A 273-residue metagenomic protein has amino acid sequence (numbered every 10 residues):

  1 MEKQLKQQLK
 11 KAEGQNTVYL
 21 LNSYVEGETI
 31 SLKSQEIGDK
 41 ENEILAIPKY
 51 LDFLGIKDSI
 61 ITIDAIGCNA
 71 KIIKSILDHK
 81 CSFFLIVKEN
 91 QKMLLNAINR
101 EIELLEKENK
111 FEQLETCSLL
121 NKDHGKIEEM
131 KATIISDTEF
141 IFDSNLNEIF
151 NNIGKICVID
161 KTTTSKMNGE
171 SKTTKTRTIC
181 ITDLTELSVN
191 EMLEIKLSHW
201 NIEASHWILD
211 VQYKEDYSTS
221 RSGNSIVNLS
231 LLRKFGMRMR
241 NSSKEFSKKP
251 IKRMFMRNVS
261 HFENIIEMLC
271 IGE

Functional and structural regions predicted by a protein language model:
M1, E203, L232: A residue-level signal for conserved active-site and pocket-lining positions in enzyme catalytic cores
E2-K71, H79, F246, N258: Conserved, well-structured functional cores that handle cations and Mg-NTP chemistry
D52, E103, K107, M237-E245: Generic secondary-structure signature for well-ordered alpha-helical cores
I73-S82, E103: Short, surface-exposed basic-aromatic patches at helix termini and helix-loop junctions that form
E89, M93-L197: An anionic, glycine-rich sequence signature occurring as long contiguous blocks
T185-S220: Short amphipathic alpha-helical "interface-anchor" segments enriched in bulky aromatics
L209-E273: A short, flexible helix-boundary coil/loop motif
